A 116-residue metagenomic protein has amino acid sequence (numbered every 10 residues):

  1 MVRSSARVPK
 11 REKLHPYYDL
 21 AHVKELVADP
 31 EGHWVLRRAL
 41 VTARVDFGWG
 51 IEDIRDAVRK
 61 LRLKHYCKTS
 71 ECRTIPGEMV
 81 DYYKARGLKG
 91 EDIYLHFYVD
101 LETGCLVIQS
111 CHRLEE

Functional and structural regions predicted by a protein language model:
M1-E116: Ribonuclease/tRNase effector modules and their secretory precursors
